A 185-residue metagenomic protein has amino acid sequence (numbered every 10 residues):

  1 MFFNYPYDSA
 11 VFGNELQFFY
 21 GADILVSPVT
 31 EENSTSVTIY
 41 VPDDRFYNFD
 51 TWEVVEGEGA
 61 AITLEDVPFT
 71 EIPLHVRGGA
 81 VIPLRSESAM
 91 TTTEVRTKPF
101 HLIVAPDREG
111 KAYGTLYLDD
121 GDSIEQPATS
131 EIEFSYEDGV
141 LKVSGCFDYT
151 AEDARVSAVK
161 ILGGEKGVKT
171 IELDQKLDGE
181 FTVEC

Functional and structural regions predicted by a protein language model:
M1-G164: Catalytic core of carbohydrate-active enzymes
G145, E152, K169-C185: A carboxyl-terminal module marker
